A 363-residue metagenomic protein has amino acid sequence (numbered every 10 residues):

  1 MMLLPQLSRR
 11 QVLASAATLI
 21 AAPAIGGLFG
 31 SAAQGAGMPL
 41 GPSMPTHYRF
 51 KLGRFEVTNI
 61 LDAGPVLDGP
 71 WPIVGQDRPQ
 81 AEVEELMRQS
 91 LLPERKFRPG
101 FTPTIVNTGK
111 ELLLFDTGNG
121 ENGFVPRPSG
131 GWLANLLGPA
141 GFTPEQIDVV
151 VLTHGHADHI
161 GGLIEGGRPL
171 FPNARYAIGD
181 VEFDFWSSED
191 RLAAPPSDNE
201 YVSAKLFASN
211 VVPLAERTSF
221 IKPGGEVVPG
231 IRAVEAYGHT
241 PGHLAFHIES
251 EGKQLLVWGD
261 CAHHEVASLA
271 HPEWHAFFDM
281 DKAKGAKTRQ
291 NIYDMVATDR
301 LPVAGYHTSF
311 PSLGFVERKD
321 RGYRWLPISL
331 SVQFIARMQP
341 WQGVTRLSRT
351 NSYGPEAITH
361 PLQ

Functional and structural regions predicted by a protein language model:
M2-P23: N-terminal secretory signal peptides and thylakoid transit peptides that target proteins across membranes
L3, S8, E251-W341: Cap/insert and terminal regions of metallo-dependent hydrolase folds
G27-N59, L362-Q363: C-terminal segment of N-terminal export signals and the immediately downstream linker at the start of the mature
A36, A134-F142, Q146, R175-E235 (+2 more regions): Metallo-beta-lactamase
T46-P139, A245-D260: Conserved beta-strand hairpin/beta-sheet module of binuclear metal-dependent hydrolase folds, prominently
R54, V106, D116, H154 (+5 more regions): Divalent metal-coordination and catalytic microenvironments
D62, T117-G120, G155, V181-E182 (+3 more regions): Active-site metal-binding loops of divalent metal-dependent hydrolases
R95-K96, F101-P103, R127-A177: Active-site metal-binding motif and surrounding structural segment of the metallo-beta-lactamase
